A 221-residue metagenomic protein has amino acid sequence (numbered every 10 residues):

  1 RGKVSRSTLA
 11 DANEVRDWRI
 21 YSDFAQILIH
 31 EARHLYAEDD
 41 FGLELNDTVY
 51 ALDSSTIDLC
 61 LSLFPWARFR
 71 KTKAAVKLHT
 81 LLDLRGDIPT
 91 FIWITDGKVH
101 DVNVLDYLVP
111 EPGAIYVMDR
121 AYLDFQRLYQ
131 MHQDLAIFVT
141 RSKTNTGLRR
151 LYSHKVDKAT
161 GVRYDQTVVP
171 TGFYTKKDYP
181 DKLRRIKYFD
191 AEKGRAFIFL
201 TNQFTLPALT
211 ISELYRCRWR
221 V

Functional and structural regions predicted by a protein language model:
R1-V4, Y36, G97: Signature of alpha-helical transmembrane segments in polytopic membrane proteins
G2-R16: Major-groove recognition helix of helix-turn-helix-like DNA-binding domains
N13-R16, D23-A32, D39-L63, R70-V221: Single, function-defining residue in the core of a domain
